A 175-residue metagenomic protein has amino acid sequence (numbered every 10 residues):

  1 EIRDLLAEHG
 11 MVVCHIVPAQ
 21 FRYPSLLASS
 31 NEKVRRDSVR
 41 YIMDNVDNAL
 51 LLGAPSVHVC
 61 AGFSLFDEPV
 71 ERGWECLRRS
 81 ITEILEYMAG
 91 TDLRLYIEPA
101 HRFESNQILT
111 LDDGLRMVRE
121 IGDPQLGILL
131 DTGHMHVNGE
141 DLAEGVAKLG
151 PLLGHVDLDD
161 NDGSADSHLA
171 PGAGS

Functional and structural regions predicted by a protein language model:
E1, P18-R22, G62-S64, L93 (+3 more regions): Active-site beta-loop-alpha junctions enriched in small/polar residues
E1-E8, A61-P69, A165-S167: Glycine-rich, proline-tolerant flexible connector loops at the mouths of alpha/beta enzymes
I2, Y41-D44, L142-E144: Alpha-helical scaffolding within the catalytic cores of extracellular/periplasmic polymer-degrading hydrolases
I2-G10, S80-M88, G145: Catalytic-core regions built around general acid/base machinery
M11, L52, P124, A147 (+1 more regions): Structured loop/turn residues at beta-strand edges in well-structured enzyme cores
M11-P18, V57-V59, L95-I97, L126-L130 (+1 more regions): Hydrophobic faces of well-ordered beta-strands that scaffold small-molecule active sites in alpha/beta enzyme cores
L27-G127, V137: Active-site acidic/histidine proton-transfer and metal-coordination neighborhood in alpha/beta enzyme cores
A28-K33, Q107-I108, D112-L115, H134-S175: Gly/Pro-rich active-site loop or hairpin
